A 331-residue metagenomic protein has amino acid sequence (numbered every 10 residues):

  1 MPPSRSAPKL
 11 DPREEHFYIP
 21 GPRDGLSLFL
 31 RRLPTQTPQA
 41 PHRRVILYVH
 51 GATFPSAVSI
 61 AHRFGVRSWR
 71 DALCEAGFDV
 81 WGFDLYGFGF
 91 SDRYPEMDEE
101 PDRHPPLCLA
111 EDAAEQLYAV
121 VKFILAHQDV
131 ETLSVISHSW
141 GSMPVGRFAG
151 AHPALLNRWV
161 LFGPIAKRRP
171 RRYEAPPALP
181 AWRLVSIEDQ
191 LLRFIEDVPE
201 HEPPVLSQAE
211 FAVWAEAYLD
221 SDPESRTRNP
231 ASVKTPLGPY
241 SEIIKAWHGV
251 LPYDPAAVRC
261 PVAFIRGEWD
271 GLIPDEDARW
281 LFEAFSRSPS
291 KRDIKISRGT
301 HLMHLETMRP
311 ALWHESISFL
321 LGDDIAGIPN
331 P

Functional and structural regions predicted by a protein language model:
P2-Q39: N-terminal cap/lid segment of alpha/beta-hydrolase-fold proteins
T37-G82: Short, surface-exposed "cap/lid" segments of acyl-processing enzymes
P101-H127: Alpha/beta-hydrolase active-site loop
L117, Q128-S139: Alpha/beta-hydrolase fold nucleophile elbow
P170-A263: Alpha/beta-hydrolase
G271-D277: Conserved alpha/beta-hydrolase "acid-adjacent" motif
S286-L302: Catalytic histidine neighborhood in serine/cysteine hydrolases with alpha/beta-hydrolase-type architecture
G299-A311: Catalytic histidine-centered segment of alpha/beta-hydrolase-like enzymes
